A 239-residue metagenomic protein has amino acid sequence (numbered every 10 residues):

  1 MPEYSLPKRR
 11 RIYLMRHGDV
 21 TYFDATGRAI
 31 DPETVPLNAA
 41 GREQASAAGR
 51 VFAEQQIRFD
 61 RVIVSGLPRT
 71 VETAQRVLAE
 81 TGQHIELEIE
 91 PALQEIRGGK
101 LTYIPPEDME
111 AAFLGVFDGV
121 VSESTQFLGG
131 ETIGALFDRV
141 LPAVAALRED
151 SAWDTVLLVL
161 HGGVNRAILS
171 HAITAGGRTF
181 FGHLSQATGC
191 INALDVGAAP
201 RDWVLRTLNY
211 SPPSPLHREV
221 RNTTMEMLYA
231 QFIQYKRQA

Functional and structural regions predicted by a protein language model:
M1-R10, I96-D108, A152-D154, S170-A239: Acidic, low-complexity terminal tails and accessory targeting/binding regions of phosphate-metabolizing enzymes
Y4-R11, M15-I85: Active-site-proximal alpha-helix that buttresses catalytic centers in soluble enzyme cores
I12, L147, D154-L160: Generic beta-sheet signal
V35-P36, A79-P142, R206-Y210, L216-V220 (+2 more regions): Phosphate-handling substructures
S46-A53, F137, L141-E149: Generic structural signal for well-ordered alpha-helical scaffold segments
V51, R76, E80, A146 (+2 more regions): Active-site catalytic microenvironments for nucleophilic, acid-base chemistry
V64-S65, D138, V159-L160: Short beta-strand scaffold positions
G162-R166, V204: GST superfamily/GST-like fold recognition
